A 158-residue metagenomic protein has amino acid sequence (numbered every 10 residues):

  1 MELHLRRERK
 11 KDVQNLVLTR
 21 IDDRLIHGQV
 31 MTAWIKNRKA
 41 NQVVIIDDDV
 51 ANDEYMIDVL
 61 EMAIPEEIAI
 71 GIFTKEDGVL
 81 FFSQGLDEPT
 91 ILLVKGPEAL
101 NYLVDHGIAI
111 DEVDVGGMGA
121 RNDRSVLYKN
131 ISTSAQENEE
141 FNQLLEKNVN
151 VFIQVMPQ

Functional and structural regions predicted by a protein language model:
E2-D23, E66, E137-Q158: Mobile, glycine- and charge-enriched loop segments and immediately flanking short secondary-structure elements within
E8-I64, A69: Long, hydrophobic N-terminal alpha-helical segment
N15-T19, N41-V44, A69-G71, P89-L92 (+2 more regions): Structural motif
M31-T32, L100, F141: Generic hydrophobic/aromatic pocket-lining and core-packing "Φ" positions
N37, E61, P65, F73 (+5 more regions): NTP/phosphate- and nucleic-acid-binding module
A51-D53, G78-V79, L100, A120-D123: Short gly/pro/ser/thr-enriched loop/turn and capping motifs at secondary-structure boundaries
F73-G116: Ordered, amphipathic secondary-structure segments that act as subunit-interaction surfaces in large macromolecular
P97, H106, D111-Q158: Glycine-rich, aromatic-bearing surface loops/beta-hairpins
